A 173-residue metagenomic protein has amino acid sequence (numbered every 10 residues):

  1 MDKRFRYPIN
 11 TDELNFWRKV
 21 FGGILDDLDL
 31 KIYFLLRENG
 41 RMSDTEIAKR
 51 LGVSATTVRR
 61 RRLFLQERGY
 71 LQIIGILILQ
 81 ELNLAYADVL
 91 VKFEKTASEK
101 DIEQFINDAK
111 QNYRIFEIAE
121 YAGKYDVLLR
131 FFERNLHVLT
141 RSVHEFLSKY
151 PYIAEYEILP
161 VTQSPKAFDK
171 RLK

Functional and structural regions predicted by a protein language model:
M1-K173: A compositional/biophysical signature of low hydrophobicity enriched in polar/charged and small residues
